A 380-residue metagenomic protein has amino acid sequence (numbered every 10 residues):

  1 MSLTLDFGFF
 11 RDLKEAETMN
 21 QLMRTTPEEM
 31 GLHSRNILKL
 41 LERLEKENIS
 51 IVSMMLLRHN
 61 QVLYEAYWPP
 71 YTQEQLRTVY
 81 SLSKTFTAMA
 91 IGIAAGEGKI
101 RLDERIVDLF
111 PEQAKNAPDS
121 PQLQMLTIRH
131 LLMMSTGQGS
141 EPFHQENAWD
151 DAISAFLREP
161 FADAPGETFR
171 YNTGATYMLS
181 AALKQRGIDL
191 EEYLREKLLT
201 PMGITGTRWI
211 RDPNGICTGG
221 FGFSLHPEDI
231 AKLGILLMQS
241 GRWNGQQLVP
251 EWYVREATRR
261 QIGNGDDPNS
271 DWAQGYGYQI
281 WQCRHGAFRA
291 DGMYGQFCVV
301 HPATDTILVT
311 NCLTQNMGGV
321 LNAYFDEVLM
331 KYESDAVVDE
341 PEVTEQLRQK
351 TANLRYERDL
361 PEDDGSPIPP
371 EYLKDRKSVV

Functional and structural regions predicted by a protein language model:
K14, G292-E362: Structured C-terminal helix/loop/strand segments within mature extracytoplasmic catalytic/sensor domains
L38-Y71, L102, D305-L308: A short, well-structured edge-of-sheet supersecondary motif
N60, T78-D103, L131, L179-L183 (+1 more regions): Active-site SXXK
T78, E97-T136, R158, I188-L225: Active-site helix/loop module of the DD-peptidase/beta-lactamase fold, centered on the serine-lysine SxxK catalytic
T136-R211: A small/polar active-site loop signature that marks catalytic segments
A175-A182, F221-R242, Q296-L313: Active-site-proximal alpha-helical segments within enzyme catalytic domains
V254-I307: Active-site Gly/Thr loop motif
V379-V380: Conserved small/polar residues in nucleotide/adenosyl-binding loops
